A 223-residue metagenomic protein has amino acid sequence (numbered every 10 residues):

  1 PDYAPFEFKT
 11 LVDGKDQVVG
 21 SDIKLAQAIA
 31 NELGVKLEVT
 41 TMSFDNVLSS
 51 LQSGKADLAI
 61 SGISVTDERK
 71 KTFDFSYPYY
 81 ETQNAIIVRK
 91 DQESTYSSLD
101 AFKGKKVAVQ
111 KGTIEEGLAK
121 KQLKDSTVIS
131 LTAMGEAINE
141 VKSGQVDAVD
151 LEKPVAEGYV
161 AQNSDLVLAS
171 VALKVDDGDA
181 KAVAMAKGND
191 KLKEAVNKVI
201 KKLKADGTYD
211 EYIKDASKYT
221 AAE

Functional and structural regions predicted by a protein language model:
P1-G62: Extracytoplasmic small-molecule ligand-binding "clamshell" domains of the periplasmic binding protein/Venus flytrap
E7-K15, A26-V35, E115-T132, V160-S164: Ligand-binding cleft/hinge of the Venus flytrap
S21-K24, E38-S49, S94, I129-S143 (+1 more regions): Short helix-initiation/N-cap motifs at beta->coil->alpha
I29, L51-Q52, F102, V141-K142 (+2 more regions): Hydrophobic residues within well-ordered alpha-helices
N46, I63-T72, L118-K121, K142 (+1 more regions): A ligand-binding cleft/hinge motif common to bilobed small-molecule-binding domains
E81-V88, E157-I200, S217-E223: Periplasmic-binding protein-like
K90-K106: Flexible hinge/capping segments at coil-to-helix
I114-I129, V167-A172, I200-E223: Ligand-binding clefts/hinges and TM-proximal coupling segments of bilobed small-molecule sensing domains
